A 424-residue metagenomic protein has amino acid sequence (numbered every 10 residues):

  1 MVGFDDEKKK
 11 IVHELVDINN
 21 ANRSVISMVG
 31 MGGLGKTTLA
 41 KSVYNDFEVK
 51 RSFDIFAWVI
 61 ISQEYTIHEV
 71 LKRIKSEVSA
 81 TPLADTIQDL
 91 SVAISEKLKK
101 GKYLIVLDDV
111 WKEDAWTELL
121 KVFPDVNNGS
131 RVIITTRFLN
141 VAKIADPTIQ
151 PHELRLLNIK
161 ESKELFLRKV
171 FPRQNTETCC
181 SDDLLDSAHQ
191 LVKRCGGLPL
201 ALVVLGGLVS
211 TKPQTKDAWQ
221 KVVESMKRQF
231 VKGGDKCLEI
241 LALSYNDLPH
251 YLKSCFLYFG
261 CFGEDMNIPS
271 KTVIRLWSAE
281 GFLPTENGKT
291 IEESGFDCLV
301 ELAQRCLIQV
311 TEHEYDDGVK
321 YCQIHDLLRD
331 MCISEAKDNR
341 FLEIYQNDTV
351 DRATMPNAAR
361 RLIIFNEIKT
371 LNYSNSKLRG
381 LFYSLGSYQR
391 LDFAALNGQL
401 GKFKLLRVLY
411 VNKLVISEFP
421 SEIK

Functional and structural regions predicted by a protein language model:
M1-L34, T38-F47, D54, I60-S62 (+8 more regions): N-terminal flanking helix/linker immediately upstream of nucleotide/cofactor-binding cores
K8, V12, K41, I67-K75 (+5 more regions): An amphipathic alpha-helix signature
V25, F56-W58, V132, P151-L154 (+2 more regions): Conserved beta-strand scaffold positions in the cores of enzyme catalytic domains, especially in NTP/NDP-utilizing
N45-D46, W111-D114, T136-A142, N366-K369 (+1 more regions): Short, polar loop motifs at secondary-structure junctions
I67, I87-L90, L184, A188 (+3 more regions): Short amphipathic alpha-helix in the helical subdomain of ABC transporter nucleotide-binding domains
I74-D85, V92, N128-V132, F138-K253 (+2 more regions): Non-catalytic, charged helical/coil tracts that couple and regulate nucleotide-powered enzyme cores
K100-I105, N127-I133: Loop/turn-to-beta-strand initiation segments
P124-V126, E177-T178, L208-C255, F259-K424: Surface-exposed helical/coil interface segments that assemble multiprotein signaling complexes
